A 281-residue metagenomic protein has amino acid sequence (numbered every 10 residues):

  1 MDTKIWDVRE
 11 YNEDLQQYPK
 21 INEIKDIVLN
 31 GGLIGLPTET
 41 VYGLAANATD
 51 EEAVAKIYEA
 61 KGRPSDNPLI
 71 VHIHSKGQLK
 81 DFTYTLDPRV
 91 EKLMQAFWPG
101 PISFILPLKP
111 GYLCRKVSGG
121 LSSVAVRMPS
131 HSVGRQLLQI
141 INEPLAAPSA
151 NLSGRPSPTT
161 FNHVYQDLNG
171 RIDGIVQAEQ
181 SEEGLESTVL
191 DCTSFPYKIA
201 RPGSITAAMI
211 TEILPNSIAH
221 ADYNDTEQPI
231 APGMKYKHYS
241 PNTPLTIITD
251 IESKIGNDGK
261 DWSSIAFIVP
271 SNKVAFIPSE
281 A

Functional and structural regions predicted by a protein language model:
M1-A281: Active-site-adjacent structural elements in enzyme catalytic cores
